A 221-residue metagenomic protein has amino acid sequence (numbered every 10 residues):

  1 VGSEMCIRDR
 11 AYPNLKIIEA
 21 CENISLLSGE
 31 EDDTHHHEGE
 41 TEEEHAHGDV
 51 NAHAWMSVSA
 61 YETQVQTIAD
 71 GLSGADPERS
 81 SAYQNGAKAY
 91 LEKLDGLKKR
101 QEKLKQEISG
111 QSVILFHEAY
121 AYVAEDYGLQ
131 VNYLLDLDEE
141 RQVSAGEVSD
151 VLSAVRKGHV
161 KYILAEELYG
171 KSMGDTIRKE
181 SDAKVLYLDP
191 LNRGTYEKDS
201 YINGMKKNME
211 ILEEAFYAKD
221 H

Functional and structural regions predicted by a protein language model:
S3-H221: Extracytoplasmic metal-acquisition and chelation regions
